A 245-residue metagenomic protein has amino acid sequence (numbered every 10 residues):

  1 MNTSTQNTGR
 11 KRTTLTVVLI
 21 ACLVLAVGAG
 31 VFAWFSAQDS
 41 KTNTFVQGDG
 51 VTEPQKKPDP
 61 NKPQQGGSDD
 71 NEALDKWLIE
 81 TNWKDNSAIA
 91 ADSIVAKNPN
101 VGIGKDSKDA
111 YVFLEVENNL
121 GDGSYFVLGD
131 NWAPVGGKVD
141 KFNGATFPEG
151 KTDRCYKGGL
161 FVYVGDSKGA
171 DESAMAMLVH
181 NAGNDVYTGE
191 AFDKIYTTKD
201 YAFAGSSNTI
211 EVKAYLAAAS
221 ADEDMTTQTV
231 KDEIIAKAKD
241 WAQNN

Functional and structural regions predicted by a protein language model:
N2-N245: Long, small/polar-residue-biased beta-strand-and-loop interaction regions
